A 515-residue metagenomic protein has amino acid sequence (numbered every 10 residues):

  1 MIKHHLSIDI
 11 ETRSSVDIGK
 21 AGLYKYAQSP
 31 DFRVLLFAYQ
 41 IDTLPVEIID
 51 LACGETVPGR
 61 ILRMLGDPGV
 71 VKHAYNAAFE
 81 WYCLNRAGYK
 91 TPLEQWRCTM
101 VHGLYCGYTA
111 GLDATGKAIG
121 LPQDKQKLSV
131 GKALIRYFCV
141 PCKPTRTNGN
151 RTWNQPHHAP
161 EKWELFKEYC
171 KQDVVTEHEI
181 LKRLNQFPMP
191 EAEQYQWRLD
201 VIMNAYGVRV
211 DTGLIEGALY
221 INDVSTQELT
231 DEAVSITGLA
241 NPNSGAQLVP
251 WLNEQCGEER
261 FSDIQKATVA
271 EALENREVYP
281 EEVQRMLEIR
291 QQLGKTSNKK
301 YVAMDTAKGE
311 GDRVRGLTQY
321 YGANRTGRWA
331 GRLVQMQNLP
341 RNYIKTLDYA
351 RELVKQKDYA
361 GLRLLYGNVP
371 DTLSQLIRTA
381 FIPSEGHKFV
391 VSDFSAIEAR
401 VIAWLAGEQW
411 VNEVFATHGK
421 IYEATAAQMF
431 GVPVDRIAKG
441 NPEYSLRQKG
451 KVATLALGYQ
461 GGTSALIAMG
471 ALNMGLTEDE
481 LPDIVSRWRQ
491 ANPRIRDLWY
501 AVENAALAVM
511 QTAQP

Functional and structural regions predicted by a protein language model:
M1-I18, S29, L36-A38, D124 (+5 more regions): Conserved "right-hand" nucleotidyltransferase catalytic core of DNA-directed polymerases
L6-I8, H73, Q95, V390: Residue-level marker for buried hydrophobic side chains located in beta-strands that build the well-ordered beta-sheet
S14, A78-Y89, L104-C106, V249-C256 (+2 more regions): Short active-site loop/helix that positions an aromatic residue
K20-K25, G88-T91, L333-Y343, L405-Q409: Short secondary-structure boundary/capping segments
F32-Y39, T43-N185, W197, K345 (+1 more regions): Active-site-proximal helix-loop-helix substrate-binding element of RNase H-like nuclease domains
T91-L93, Q227, G257-D263, D348 (+2 more regions): Cytochrome P450 catalytic domain signature, combining two hallmark sequence patches
E385, F394-G440: Basic, low-complexity segments
K449-G458: Short, amphipathic alpha-helical "recognition" segments used to contact nucleic acids or chromatin
